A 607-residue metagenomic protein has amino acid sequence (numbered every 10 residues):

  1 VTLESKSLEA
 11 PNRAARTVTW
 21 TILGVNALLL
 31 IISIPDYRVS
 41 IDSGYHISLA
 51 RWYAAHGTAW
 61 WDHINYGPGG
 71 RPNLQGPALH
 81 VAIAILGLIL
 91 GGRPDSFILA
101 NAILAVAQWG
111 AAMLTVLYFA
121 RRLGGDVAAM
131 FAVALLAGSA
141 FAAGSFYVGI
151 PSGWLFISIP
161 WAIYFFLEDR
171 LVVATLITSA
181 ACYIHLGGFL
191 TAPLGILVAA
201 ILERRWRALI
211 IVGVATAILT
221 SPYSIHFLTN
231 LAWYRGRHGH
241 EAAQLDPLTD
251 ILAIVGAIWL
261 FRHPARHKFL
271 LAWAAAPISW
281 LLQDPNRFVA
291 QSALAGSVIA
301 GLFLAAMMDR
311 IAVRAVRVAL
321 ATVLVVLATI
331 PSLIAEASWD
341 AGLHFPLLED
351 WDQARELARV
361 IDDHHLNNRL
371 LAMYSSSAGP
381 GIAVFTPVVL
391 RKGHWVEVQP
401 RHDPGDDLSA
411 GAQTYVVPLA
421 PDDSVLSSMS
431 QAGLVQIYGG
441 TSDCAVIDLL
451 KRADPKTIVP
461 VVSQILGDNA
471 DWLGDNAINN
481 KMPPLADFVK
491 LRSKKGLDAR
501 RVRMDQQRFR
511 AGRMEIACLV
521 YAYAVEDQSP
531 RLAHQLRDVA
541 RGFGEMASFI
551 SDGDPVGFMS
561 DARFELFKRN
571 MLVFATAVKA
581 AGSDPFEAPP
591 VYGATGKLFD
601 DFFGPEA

Functional and structural regions predicted by a protein language model:
A15-T19, V25-I157, L186, P346-L347 (+1 more regions): Active-site lumenal/periplasmic loops and adjacent helix-entry segments of GT-C-fold, multi-pass membrane
D42, I150, L155, A181-L270 (+2 more regions): Transmembrane catalytic cores of multi-pass membrane glycosyltransferases and polysaccharide-assembly enzymes
G138, L320-L348, A372, P380 (+1 more regions): Transmembrane alpha-helical segments
I159-A174, A199-E203, W259-F261: Membrane-interface transmembrane helices that cradle and orient dolichyl/undecaprenyl
G213-A217, A306-E336: Signature aromatic-anchored transmembrane alpha helix within multi-pass, membrane-resident enzymes that catalyze glycan
D284-A315, L320: Hydrophobic/aromatic-rich transmembrane helices and adjacent perimembrane loops
L347, W351-R401, T414-D422, T441-A445 (+7 more regions): Short periplasmic/luminal acceptor-recognition loop of GT-C membrane glycosyltransferases, typified by
A412-K494, A562-K579, S583-A607: Aromatic/acidic, Gly/Pro-rich catalytic loop(s) in extracytoplasmic/lumenal soluble domains of multi-pass membrane
